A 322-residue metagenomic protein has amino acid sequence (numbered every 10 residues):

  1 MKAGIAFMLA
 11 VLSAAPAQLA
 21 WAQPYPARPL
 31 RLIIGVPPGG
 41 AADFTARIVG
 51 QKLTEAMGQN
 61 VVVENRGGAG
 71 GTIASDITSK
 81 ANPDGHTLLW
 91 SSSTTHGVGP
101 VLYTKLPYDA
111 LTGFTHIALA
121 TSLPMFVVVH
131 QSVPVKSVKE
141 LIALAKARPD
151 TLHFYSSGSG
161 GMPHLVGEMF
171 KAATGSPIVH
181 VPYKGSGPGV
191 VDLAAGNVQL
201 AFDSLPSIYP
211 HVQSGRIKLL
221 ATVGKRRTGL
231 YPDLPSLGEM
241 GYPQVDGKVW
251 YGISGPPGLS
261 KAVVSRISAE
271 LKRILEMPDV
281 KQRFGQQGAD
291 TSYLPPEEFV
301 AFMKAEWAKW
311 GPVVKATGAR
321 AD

Functional and structural regions predicted by a protein language model:
G4-P16: Bacterial N-terminal signal peptides
W21-T112, T151, S159, G175-L200 (+2 more regions): N-terminal (or domain-start) structured segment
A27-P29, A173-S176, Q213, E239 (+1 more regions): An extracytoplasmic/periplasmic, membrane-proximal ligand-sensing/linker region
V36, K52, A56, A81 (+11 more regions): Structured segments of extracytoplasmic/periplasmic soluble domains in secreted or envelope-associated proteins
K80-H86, S93, V101-P188, L237 (+1 more regions): Hinge/capping helix and adjacent helix->loop/strand transition within the periplasmic-binding protein
H96-K105, M169-A173, L200-L234, G311: A ligand-binding cleft/hinge motif common to bilobed small-molecule-binding domains
